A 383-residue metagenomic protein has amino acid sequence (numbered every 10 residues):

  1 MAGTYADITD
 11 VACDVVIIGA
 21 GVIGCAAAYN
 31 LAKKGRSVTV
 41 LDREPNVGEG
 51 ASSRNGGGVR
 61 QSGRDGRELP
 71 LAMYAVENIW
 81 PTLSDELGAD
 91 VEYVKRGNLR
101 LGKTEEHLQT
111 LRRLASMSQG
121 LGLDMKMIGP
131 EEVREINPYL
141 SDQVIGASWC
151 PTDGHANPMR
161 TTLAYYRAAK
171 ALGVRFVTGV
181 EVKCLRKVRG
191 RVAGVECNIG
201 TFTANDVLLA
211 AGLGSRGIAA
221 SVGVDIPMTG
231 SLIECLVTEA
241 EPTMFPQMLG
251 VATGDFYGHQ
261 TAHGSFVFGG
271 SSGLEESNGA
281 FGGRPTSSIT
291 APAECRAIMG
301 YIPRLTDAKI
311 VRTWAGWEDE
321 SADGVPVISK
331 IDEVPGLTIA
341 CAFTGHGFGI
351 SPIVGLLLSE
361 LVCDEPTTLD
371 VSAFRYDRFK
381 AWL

Functional and structural regions predicted by a protein language model:
D10, D90-R100, L114, M125-P130 (+4 more regions): Helix-loop-beta segment of a Rossmann-like dinucleotide-binding subdomain
D14-T39: N-terminal Rossmann-like FAD-binding beta1-loop-alpha1 element of flavoenzymes
A32-S52: Glycine-rich FAD pyrophosphate-binding loop
G48, T201-F245: Central helical "cap/lid" subdomain
G56-I136, D255-Y257, G282, A297-I298: Dinucleotide-binding Rossmann-like beta1-alpha1 core, especially the glycine-rich loop that anchors the ADP
S148-N205: Helical element adjacent to the flavin cofactor pocket in flavoenzyme catalytic cores
E241-G336: Active-site lid/adjacent beta-loop-alpha segment flanking the redox-cofactor pocket in flavoenzymes
G300-L383: C-terminal catalytic lobe of FAD-dependent flavoproteins
